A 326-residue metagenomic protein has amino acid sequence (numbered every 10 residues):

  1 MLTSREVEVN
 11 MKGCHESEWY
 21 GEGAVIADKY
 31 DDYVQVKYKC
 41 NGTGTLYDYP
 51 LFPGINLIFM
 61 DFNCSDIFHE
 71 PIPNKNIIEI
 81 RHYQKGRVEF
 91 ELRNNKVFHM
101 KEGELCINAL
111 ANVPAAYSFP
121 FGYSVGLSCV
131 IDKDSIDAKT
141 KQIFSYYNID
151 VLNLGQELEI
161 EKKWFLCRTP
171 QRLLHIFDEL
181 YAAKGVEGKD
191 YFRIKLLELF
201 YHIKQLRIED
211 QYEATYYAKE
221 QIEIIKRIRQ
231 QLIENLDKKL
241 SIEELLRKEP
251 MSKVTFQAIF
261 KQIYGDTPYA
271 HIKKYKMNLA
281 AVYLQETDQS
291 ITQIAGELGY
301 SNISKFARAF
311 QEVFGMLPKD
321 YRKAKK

Functional and structural regions predicted by a protein language model:
M1-L46, P50-I55: General N-terminal leader/first-domain-start detector
Y33-V151: N-terminal regulatory/effector-sensing and dimerization cores that precede helix-turn-helix DNA-binding domains
L152-R168, A183-Y191, F200-Q230, E234 (+1 more regions): Short, Lys/Arg-enriched, Trp-marked, Pro/Gly-tolerant hinge/linker segments that flank
Y201-I208, R227, Q231-I233, E243-Y275 (+1 more regions): Basic/polar phosphate-binding segments, predominantly the helix-turn-helix DNA-binding elements of transcriptional
E220-I222, I272-A281, D320-K326: Short, basic, alpha-helical segments at the C-terminal edge of helix-turn-helix-like DNA-binding modules
R229-K238, V282-Q285: Short, amphipathic alpha-helix enriched in basic
K238, Q262, T287-D288, G299: Flexible coil/turn residues that form the inter-helical turn or adjacent wing/linker of helix-turn-helix
